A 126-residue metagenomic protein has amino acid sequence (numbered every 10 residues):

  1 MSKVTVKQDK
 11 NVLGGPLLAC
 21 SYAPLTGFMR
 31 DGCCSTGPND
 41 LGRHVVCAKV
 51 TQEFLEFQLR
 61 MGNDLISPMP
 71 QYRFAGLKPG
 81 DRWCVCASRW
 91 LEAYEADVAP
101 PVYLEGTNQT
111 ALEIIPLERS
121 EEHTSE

Functional and structural regions predicted by a protein language model:
M1-C47: OB-fold ssDNA-binding interfaces and closely related basic DNA-contact patches used across DNA replication/repair
K49-D64: Short, basic/aromatic beta-hairpin or loop at an interaction surface
I66-R73: Short alpha-helix capping/helix-loop boundary micro-motifs
W90-E113: Short, compositionally biased
I115-E118: Helix-rich terminal scaffold detector
E121-E126: Conserved small/polar residues in nucleotide/adenosyl-binding loops
